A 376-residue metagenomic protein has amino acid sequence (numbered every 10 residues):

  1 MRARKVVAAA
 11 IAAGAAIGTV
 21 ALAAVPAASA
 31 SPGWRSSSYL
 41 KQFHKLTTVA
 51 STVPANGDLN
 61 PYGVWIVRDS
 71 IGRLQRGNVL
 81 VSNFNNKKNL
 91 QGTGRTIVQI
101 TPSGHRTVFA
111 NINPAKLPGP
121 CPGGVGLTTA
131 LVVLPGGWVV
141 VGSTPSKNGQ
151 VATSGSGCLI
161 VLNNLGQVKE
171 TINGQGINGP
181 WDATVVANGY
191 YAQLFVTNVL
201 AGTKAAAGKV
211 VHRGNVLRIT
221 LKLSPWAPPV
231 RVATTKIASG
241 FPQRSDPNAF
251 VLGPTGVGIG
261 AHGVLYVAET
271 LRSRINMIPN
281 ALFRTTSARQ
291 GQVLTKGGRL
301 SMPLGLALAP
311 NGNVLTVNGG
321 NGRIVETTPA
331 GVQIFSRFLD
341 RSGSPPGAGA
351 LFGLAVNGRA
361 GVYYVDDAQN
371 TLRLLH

Functional and structural regions predicted by a protein language model:
M1-S29: Secretory targeting and sorting signals
S36-G57, P102-V125, C158-P180, K222-P225 (+3 more regions): Surface-exposed loop and turn segments in beta-propeller and other repeat-based domains that flank or scaffold
Q42, D69, R73-L74, N83-A110: Beta-propeller domains
V53-G77, G92, P114-V139, P145 (+6 more regions): Beta-rich, blade/repeat-based domains predominating in secreted/periplasmic proteins but also intracellular
F84-N86, S143-S146, S154, N188 (+8 more regions): Short loop/turn segments immediately following the C-termini of beta-strands
G94, S103, G136, S156 (+8 more regions): Surface-exposed loop/turn positions within WD40 beta-propeller blades
R95-V98, G157-I160, H212-L217, R274-M277 (+2 more regions): A short loop-to-beta-strand structural motif that recurs across blades of beta-propeller domains
T270-R274, V293-F338: Loop/turn-rich, solvent-exposed surfaces of beta-rich toroidal or solenoidal domains
